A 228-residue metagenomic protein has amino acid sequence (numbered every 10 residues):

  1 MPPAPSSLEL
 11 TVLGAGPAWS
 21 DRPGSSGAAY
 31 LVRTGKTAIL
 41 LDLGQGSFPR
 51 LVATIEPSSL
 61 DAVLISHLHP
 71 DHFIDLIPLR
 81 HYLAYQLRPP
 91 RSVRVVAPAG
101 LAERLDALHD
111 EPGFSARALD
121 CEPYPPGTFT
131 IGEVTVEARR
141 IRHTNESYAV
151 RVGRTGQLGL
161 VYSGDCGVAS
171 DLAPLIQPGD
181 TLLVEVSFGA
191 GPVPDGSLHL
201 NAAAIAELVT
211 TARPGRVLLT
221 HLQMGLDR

Functional and structural regions predicted by a protein language model:
P2-I55, S147-G164, T181: Conserved beta-strand hairpin/beta-sheet module of binuclear metal-dependent hydrolase folds, prominently
P2-P3, R91-S147, R154: Metallo-beta-lactamase
S6, I55-S58, R91, R117 (+3 more regions): Structured loop/turn residues at beta-strand edges in well-structured enzyme cores
P17, Q45, P70, G167-V168 (+2 more regions): Short, glycine/acidic-enriched loop or turn micro-motifs at the edges of active sites
T37, P89-V93, A212-V217: A short helix->loop->beta-strand "cap" motif at the edges of active sites that frequently abuts
L40-G44, D61-D71, P98, L160-G164 (+2 more regions): Active-site neighborhood of phospho(di)ester-bond hydrolases with catalytic His/Asp-centered motifs
G46-R94, P178-T181: Active-site metal-binding motif and surrounding structural segment of the metallo-beta-lactamase
V168-R228: Cap/insert and terminal regions of metallo-dependent hydrolase folds
